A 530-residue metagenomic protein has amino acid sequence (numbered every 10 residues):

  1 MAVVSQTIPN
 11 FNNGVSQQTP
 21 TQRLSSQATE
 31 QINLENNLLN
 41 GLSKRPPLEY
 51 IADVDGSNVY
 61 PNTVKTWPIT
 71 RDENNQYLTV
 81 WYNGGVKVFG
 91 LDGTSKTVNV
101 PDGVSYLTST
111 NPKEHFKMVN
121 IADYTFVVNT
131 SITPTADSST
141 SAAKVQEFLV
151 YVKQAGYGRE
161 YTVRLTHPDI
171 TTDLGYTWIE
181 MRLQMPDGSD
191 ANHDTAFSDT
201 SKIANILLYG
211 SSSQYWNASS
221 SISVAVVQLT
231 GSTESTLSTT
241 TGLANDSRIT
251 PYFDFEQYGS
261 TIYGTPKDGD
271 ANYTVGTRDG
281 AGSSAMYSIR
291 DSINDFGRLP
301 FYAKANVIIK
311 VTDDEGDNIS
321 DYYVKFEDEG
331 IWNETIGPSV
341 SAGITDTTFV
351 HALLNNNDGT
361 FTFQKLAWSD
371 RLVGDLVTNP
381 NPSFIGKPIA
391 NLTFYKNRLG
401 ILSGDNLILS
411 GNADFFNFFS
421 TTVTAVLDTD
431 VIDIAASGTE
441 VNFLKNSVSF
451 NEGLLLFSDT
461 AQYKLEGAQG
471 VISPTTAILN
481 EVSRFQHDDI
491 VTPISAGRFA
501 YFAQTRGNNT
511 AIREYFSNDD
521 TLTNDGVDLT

Functional and structural regions predicted by a protein language model:
M1-S95, I293-N391, Y395-F443, Q504-G526: N-terminal beta-propeller domains
Y60-D72, Y106-N120, P388-N391, N442-N446 (+1 more regions): Repeated scaffold domains used in trafficking and secretory/extracellular systems, primarily beta-propellers
N74-Q76, A122-D123, K396-N397, N451-E452 (+1 more regions): Short coil/turn segments that connect the beta-strands within blades of beta-propeller domains
T94-P112: A broadly used, surface-exposed interaction patch
K113-P134, L454-F457, K464: Elongated alpha-helical scaffolds
H115-K117, Y124, T130, K144-K153 (+1 more regions): Long, charge-dense tracts
N406, A413, A435-T530: Beta-sheet-dominated scaffold domains
